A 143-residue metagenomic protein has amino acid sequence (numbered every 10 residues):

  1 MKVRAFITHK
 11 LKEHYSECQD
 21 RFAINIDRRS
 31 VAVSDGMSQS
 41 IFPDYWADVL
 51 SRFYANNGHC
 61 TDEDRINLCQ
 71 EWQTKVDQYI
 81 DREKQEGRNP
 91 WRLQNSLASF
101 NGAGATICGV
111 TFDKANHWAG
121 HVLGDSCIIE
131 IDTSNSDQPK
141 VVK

Functional and structural regions predicted by a protein language model:
M1-K143: PP2C/PPM-type serine/threonine phosphatase catalytic domain
